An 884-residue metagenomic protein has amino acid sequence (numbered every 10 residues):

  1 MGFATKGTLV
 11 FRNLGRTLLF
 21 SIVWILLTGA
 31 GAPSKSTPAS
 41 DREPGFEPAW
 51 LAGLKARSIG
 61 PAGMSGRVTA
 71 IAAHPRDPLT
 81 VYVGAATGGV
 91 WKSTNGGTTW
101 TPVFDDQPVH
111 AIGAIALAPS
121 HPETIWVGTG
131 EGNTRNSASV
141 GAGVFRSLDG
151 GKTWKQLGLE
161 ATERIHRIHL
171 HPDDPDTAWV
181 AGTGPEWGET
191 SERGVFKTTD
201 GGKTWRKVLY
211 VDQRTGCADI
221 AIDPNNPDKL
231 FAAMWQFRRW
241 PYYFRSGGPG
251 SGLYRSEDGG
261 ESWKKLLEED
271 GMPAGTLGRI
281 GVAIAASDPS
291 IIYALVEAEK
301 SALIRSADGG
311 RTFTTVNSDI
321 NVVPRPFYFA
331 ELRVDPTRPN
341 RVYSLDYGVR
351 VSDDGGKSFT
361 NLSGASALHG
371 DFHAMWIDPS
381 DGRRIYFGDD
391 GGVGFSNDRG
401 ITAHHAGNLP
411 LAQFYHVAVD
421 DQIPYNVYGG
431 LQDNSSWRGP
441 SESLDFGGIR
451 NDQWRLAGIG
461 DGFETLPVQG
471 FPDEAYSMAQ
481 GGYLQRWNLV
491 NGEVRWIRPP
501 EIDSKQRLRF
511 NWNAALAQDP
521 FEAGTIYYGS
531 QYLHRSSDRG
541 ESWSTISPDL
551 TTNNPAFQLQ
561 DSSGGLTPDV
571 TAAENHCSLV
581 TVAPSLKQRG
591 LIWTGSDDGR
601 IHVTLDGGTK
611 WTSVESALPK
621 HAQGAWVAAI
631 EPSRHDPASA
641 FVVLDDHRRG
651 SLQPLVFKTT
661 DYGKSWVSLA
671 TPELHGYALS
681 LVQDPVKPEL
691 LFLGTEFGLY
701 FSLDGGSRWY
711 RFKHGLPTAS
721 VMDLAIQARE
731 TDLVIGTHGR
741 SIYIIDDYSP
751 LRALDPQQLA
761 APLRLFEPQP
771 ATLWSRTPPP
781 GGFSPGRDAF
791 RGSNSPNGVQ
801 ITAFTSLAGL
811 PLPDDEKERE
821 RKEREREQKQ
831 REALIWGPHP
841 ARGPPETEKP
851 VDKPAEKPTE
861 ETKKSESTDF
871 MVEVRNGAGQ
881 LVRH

Functional and structural regions predicted by a protein language model:
F3-L19, A365: Bacterial N-terminal signal peptides that target proteins for export
T17-T28: Bacterial N-terminal signal peptides
A30-A789, P796-N797, S806: Beta-propeller blade termini and top-face loops
P778-P858, S867-D869: Contiguous beta-strand segments within globular domains
M871-R875: Beta-strand signatures of extracellular beta-sandwich domains
L881-H884: Glycine-centered tight-turn motifs at strand-turn-strand junctions
